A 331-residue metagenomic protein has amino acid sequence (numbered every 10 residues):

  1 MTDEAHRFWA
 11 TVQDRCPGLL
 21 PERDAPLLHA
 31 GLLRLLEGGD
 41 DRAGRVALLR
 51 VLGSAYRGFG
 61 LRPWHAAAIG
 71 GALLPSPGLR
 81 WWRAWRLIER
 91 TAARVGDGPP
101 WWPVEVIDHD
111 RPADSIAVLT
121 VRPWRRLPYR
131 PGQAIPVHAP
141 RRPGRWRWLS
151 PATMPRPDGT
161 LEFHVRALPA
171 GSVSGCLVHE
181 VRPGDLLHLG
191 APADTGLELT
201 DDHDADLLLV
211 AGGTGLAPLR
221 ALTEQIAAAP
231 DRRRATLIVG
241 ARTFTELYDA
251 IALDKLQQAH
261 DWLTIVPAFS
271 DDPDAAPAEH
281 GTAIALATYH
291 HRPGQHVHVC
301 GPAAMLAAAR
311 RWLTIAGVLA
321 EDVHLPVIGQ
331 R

Functional and structural regions predicted by a protein language model:
M1-P100: Core of compact, soluble alpha-helical bundle domains
G98-G190, A241-T243, A268-D272: Ferredoxin-reductase
G132, G215, P302: Short, conserved phosphate/pyrophosphate- and ester-handling motifs at nucleotide-, phospho-/glycolipid
A191-D204: A short, basic/flexible loop-to-alpha-helix module at the beginning of a structural domain
D206-L208, T236, H296: Structural motif
L209-V210, T214-A228: Phosphate-binding glycine-rich loops and their immediate beta-loop-alpha structural context
I238-R331: Reductase modules of NAD(P)H-dependent flavoproteins
